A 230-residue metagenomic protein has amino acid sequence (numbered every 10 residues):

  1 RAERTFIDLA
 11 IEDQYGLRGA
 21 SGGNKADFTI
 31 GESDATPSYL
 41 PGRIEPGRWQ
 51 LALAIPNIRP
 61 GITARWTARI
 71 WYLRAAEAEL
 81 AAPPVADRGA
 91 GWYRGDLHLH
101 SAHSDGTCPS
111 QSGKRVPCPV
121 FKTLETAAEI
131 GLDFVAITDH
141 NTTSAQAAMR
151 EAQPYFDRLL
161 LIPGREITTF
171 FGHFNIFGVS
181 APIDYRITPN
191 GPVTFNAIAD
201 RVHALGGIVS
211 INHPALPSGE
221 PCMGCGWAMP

Functional and structural regions predicted by a protein language model:
R1, R69-A78, P84-G91: Solvent-exposed, flexible loop/coil segments flanking beta-strands in beta-rich domains
R1-T36, P46: Surface-exposed beta-strand/loop patches in noncatalytic accessory domains and peripheral targeting/linker segments
A2-R4, R59-G61, T169: A cross-taxa feature marking solvent-exposed loop/turn segments within ectodomains of secreted and single-pass membrane
I7, R59-Y72: Edge beta-strands of jelly-roll/beta-sandwich modules across compartments, strongly enriched in secreted/luminal
D13-L17, R74, S180: Solvent-exposed strand-loop boundary residues in beta-sheet-rich modules
T36-S38, L53, A68-W71: Long alpha-helical, hydrophobic tracts
L40-T63: Noncatalytic modules at the cell exterior or secretory-pathway interfaces, chiefly beta-strand-rich lectin/adhesion
P83-P230: A metal-dependent hydrolase metal-coordination microenvironment
